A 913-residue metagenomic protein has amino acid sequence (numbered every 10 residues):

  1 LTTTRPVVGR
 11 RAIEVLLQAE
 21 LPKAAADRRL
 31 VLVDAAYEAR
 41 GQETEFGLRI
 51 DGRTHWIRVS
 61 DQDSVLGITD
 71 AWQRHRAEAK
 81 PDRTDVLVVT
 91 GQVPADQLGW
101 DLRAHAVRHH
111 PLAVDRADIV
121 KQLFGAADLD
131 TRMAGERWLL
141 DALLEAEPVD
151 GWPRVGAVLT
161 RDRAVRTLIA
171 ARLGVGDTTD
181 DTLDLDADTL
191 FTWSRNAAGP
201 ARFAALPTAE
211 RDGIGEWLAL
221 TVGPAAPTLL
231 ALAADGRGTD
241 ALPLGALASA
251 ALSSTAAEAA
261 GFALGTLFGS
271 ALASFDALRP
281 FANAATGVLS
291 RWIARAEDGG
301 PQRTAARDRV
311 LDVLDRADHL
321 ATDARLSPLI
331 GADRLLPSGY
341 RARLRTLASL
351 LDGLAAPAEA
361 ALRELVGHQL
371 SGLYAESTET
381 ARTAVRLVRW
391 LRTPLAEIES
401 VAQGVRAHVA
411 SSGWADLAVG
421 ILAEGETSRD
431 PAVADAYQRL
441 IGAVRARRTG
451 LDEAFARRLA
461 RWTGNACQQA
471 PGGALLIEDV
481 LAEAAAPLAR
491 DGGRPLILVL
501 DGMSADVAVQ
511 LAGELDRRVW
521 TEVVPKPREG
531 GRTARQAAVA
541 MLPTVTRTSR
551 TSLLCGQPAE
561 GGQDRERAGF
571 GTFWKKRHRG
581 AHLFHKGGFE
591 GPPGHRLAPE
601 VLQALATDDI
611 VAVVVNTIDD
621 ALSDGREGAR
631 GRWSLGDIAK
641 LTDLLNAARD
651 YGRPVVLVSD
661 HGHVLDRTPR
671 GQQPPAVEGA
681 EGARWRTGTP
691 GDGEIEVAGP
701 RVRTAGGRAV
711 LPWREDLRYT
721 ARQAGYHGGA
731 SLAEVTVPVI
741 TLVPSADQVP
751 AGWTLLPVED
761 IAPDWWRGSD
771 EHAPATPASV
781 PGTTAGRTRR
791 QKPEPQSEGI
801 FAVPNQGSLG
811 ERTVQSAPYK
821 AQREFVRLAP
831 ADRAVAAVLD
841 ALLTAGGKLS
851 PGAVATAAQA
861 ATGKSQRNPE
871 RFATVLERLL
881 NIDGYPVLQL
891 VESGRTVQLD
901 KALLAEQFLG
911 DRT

Functional and structural regions predicted by a protein language model:
L1-P495, G502-V655, S659-R823, A829-T844: …; additionally, a secondary subgroup of soluble metalloenzymes is captured
A356-R363, P851, R867-E870: Short, solvent-exposed secondary-structure capping/transition elements
H585, P738, S850, V897-A902: Helix N-cap / beta->alpha transition motif
V826-R827, S865: C-terminal or otherwise distal, non-catalytic regulatory regions appended to signaling enzyme catalytic cores
R833-T844, L849, R871-T874, T896 (+1 more regions): Composition-driven recognition of long, C-terminal low-complexity regions enriched in serine/threonine
A836, A858-L888: Charge-enriched amphipathic alpha-helical scaffolds
K848-A857: Short acidic, hydrophobic short linear motifs in intrinsically disordered regions
R878-T913: Charged low-complexity interaction tracts in eukaryotic proteins
